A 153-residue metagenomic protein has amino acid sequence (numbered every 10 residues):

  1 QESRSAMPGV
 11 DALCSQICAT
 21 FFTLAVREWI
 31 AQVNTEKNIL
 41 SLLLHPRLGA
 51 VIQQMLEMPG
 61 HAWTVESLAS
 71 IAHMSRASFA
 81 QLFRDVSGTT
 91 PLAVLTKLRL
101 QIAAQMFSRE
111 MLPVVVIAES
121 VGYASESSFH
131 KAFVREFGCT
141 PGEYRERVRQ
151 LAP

Functional and structural regions predicted by a protein language model:
S3-H61, E66-I71, D85-T90, K97: Short, Lys/Arg-enriched, Trp-marked, Pro/Gly-tolerant hinge/linker segments that flank
A50-E57, H61-A69, M74-S75, Q81-V134 (+2 more regions): Terminal helix-turn-helix DNA-binding modules in bacterial transcription factors
